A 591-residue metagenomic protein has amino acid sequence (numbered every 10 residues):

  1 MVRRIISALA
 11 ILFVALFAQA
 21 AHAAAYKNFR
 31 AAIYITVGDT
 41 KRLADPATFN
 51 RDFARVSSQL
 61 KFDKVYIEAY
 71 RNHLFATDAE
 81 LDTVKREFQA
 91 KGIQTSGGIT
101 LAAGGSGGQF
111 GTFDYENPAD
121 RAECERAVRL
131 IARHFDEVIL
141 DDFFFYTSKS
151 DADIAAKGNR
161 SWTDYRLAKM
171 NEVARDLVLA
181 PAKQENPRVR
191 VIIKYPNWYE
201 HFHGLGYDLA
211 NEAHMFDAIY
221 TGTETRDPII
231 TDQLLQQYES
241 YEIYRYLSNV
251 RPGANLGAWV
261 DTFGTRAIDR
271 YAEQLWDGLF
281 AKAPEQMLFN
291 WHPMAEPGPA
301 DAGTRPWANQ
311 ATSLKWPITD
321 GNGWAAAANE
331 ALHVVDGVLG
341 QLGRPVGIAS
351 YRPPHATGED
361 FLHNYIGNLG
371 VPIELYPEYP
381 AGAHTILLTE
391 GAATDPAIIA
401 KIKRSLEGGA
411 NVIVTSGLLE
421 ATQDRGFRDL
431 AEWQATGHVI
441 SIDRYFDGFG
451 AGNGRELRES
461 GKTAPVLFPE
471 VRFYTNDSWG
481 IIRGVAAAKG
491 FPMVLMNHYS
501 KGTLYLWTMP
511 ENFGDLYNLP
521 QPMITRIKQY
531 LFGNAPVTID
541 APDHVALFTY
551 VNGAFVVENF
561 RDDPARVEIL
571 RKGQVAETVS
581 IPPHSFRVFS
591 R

Functional and structural regions predicted by a protein language model:
M1-R4: Positively charged n-region of N-terminal signal peptides that target proteins for export
I6-S7, H22, S590: Intrinsically disordered, low-complexity segments enriched in glycine/proline and serine/threonine
S7-A8, L179, E459: General helical structural elements
S7-F17: Bacterial N-terminal signal peptides
F13-V14, D151, I569: Alpha-helical transmembrane segments and their juxtamembrane interfaces
H22-G391, D395-I398, E407, S416-Q423 (+4 more regions): Glycan-processing catalytic domains of CAZymes
P377, T389-R591: A conserved amphipathic helix/loop scaffold that creates a polar/acidic microenvironment used either to coordinate
